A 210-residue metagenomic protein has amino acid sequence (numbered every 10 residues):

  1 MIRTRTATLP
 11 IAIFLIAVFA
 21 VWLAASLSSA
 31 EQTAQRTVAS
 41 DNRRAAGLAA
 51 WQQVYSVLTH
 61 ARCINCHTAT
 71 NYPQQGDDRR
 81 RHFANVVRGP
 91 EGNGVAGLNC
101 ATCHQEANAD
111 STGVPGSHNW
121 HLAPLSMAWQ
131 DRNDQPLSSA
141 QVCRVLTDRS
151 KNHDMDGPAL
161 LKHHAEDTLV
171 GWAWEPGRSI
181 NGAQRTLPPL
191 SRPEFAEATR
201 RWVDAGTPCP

Functional and structural regions predicted by a protein language model:
I2-A49, A61-I64, A69-Q74, A196-P210: Post-cleavage N-terminal segment of exported redox proteins
R36-V57, P73, D77-N93: Electrostatic cytochrome c docking/interface patches
A45, Q52, A61, N108 (+1 more regions): C-type cytochrome heme-c attachment and multiheme electron-transfer modules
A61-T70, G97-A107: The canonical Cys-X-X-Cys-His
H67-A69, Q75-R79, S111-G116: Short, solvent-exposed loop/turn and secondary-structure capping segments
V86-Q105, S139-V142: Short, Lys/Arg-enriched charge-dense amphipathic segments
